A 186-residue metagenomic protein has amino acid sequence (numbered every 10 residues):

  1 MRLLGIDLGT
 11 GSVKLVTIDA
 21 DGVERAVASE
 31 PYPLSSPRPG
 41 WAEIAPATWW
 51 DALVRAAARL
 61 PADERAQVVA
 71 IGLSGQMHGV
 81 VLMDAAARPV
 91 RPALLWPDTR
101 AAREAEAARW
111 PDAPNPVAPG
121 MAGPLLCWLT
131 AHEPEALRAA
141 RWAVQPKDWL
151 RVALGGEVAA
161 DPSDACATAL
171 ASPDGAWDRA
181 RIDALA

Functional and structural regions predicted by a protein language model:
M1-P92, A139: N-terminal glycine/serine-rich phosphate-binding loop of ATP-dependent small-molecule kinases, especially carbohydrate
R2, L8-T10, D21, D112-A186: Gly/Ser/Thr-rich active-site cleft segment
S36-G40, E104-A107, L170-A171: Short, charged, surface-exposed secondary-structure boundary motifs
W41, W49-W50, W96, W128 (+2 more regions): Signature tryptophan residues that serve as conserved aromatic anchors
W49, Q67, Q76-G79, A85-A86 (+4 more regions): Generic hydrophobic, aliphatic-rich segments that mediate packing or membrane embedding
A62-W96, P114-G120, R151-S172: Short beta-strand-loop/turn "lid" adjacent to the catalytic site in phosphate-handling enzymes
R88, R103, E135-L137: Short helix-loop capping/hinge motifs at secondary-structure junctions, enriched in acidic/polar residues
L94-P111: Short alpha-helix plus adjacent loop in nuclease-associated cores
